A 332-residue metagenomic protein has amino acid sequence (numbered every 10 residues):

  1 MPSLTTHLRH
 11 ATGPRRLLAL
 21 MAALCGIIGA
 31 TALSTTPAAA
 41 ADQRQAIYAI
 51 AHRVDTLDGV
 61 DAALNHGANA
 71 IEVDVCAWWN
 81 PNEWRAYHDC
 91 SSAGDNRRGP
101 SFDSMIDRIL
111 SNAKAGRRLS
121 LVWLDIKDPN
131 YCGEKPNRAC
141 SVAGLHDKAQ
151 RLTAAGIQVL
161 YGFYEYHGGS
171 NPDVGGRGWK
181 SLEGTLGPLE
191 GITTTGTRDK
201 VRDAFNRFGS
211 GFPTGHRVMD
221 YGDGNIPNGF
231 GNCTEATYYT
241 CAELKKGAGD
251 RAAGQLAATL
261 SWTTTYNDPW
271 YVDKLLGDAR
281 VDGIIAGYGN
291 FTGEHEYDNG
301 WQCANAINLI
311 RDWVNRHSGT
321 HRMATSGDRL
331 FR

Functional and structural regions predicted by a protein language model:
M1-A41: Secretory targeting and sorting signals
D42-D55, G59-R332: Catalytic cores of phosphodiester-bond hydrolases, prominently lipid phosphodiesterases
